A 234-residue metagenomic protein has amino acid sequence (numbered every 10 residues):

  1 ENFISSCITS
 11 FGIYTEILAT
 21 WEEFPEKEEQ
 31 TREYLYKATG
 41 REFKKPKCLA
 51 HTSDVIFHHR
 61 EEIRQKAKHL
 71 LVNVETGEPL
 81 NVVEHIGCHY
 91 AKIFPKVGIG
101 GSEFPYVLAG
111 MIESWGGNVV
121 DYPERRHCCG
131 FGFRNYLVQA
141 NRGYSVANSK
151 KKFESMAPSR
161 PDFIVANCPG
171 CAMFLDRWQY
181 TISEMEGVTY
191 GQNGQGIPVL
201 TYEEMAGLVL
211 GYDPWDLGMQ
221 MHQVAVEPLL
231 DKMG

Functional and structural regions predicted by a protein language model:
E1-G234: Iron-sulfur cluster-binding electron-transfer modules in prokaryotic oxidoreductases
